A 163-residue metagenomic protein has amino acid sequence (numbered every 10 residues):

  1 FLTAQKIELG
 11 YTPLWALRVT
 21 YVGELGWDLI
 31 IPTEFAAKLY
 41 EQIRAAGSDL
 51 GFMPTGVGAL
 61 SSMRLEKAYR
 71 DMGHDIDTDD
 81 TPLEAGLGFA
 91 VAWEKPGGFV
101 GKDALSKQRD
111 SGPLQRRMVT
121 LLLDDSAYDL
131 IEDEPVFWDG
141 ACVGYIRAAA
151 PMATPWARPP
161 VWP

Functional and structural regions predicted by a protein language model:
F1-P163: Conserved, structured C-terminal
